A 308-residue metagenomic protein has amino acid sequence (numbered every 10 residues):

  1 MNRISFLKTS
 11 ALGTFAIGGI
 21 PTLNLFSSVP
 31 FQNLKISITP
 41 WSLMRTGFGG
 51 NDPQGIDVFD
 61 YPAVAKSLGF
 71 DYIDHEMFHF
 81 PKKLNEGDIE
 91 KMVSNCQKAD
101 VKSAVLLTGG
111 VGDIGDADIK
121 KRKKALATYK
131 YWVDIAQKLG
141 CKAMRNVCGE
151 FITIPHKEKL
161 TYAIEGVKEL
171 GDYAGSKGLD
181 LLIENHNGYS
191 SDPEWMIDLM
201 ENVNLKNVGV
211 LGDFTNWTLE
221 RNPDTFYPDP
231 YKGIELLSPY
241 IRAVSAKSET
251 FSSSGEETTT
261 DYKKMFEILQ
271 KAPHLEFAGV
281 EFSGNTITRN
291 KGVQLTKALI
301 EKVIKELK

Functional and structural regions predicted by a protein language model:
N2-K138, K157-E158, E165, G175 (+7 more regions): N-terminal pre-domain/capping segments
S42-M44, M77-H79, G109-G112, C148-I152 (+4 more regions): Active-site-proximal loop/turn and secondary-structure-junction residues that shape catalytic pockets, frequently
Y72-I73, K168-I268: Acidic/histidine-rich catalytic cores of soluble enzymes
V101, L179, A272-E276: A short helix->loop->beta-strand "cap" motif at the edges of active sites that frequently abuts
A136-H156, K177-H186: Active-site groove signature of glycoside hydrolases
Y240-R242, H274-A278: A short pocket-lining beta-strand/turn micro-motif at the edge of beta-sheets
A246-S254, F277-I287: Active-site clefts of carbohydrate-active enzymes
